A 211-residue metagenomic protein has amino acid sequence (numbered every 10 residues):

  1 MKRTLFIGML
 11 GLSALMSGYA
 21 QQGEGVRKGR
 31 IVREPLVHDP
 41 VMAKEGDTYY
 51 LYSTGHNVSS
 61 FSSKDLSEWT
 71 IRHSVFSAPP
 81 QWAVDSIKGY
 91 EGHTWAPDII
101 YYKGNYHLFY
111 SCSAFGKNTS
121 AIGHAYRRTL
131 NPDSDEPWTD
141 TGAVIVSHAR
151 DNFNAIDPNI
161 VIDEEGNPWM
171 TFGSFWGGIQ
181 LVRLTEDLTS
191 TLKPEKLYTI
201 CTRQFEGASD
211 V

Functional and structural regions predicted by a protein language model:
M1-G23: Bacterial Sec-dependent N-terminal signal peptides
Y19-V211: Carbohydrate-active catalytic/glycan-binding domains of CAZyme proteins, especially the secreted or lumenal ectodomains
